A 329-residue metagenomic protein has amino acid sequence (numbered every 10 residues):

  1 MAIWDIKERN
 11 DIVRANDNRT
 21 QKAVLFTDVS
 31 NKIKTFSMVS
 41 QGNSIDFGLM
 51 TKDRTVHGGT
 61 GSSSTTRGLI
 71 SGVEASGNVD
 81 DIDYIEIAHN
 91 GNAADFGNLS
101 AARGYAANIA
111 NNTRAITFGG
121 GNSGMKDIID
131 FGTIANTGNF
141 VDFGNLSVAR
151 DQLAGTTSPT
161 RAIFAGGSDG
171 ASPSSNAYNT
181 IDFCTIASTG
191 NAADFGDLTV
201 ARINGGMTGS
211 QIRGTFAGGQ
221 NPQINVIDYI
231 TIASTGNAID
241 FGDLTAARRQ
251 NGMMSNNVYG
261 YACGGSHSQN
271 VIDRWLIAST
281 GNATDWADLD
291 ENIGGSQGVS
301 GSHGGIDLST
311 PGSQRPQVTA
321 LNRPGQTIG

Functional and structural regions predicted by a protein language model:
M1-G329: Polar, enzyme-active/binding microenvironments
